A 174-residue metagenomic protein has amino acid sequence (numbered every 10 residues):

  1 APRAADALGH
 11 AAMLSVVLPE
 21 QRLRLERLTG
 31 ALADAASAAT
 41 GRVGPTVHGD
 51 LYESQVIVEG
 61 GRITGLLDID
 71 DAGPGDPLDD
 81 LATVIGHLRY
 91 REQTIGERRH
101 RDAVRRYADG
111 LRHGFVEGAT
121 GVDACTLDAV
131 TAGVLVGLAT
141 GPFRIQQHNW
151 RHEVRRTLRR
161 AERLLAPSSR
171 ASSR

Functional and structural regions predicted by a protein language model:
A1-G9, E53-V56, G73, E92-Q93: Flexible loop/turn segments at secondary-structure boundaries
A1-H48: An alpha-helical support segment within catalytic cores of ATP-dependent transferases
R3, E20-A31, H100-L111, W150-R163: Extended, well-ordered alpha-helical scaffold segments
A12, G30, P45, G49 (+6 more regions): Feature representing long, continuous alpha-helical segments
A35-D79: Active-site acidic catalytic loop and adjacent metal/ATP-binding pocket of ATP-dependent phosphoryl transfer enzymes
L78-A119, G133-W150: Active-site activation/catalytic loop segments of kinase-like enzymes and analogous catalytic loops in related
T120-A132: All-alpha amphipathic helical-bundle segments outside canonical DNA-binding/catalytic cores that form hydrophobic
E162-R174: Actinobacteria-biased recognition of intrinsically disordered, low-complexity terminal regions
